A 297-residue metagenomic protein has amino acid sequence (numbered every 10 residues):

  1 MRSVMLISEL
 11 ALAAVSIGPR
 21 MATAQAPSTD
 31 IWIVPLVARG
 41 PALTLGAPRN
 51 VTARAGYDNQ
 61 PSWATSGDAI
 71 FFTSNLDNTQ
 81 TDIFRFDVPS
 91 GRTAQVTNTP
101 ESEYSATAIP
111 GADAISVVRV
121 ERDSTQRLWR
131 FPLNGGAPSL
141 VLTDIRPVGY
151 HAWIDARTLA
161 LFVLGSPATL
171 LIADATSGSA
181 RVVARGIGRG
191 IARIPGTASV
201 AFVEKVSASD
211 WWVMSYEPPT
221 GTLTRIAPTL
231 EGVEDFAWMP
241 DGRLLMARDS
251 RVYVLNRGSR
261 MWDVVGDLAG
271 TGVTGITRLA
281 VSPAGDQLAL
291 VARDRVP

Functional and structural regions predicted by a protein language model:
M1-V4: Positively charged n-region of N-terminal signal peptides that target proteins for export
I7-S16: Bacterial N-terminal signal peptides
A22-P297: Sequence signature of WD/YWTD-type beta-propeller architectures
